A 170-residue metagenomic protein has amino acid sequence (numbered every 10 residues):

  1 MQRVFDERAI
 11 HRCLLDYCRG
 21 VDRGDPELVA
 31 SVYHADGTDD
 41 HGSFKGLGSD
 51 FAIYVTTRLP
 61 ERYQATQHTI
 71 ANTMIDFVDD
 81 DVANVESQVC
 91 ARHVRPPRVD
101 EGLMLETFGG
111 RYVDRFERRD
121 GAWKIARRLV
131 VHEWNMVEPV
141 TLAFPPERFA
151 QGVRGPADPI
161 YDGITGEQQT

Functional and structural regions predicted by a protein language model:
M1-R23, E27, S31: Short, low-complexity N-terminal intrinsically disordered segments enriched in polar/charged residues
V4, G42, L103: Charge-dense, low-complexity intrinsically disordered segments
P26-R95: A solvent-exposed, acidic/Ser-Thr-rich amphipathic alpha-helical stretch
Y63-A65, M104-T107: Short Gly/Pro-enriched turn/cap motifs at secondary-structure boundaries
H68-I70, T107-Y112: Short, surface-exposed coil-to-beta transition loops
N84-E86, G109-L142: Short beta-strand edge/turn micro-motifs at domain boundaries
R98-E106, A143: Short, surface-exposed loop/helix-turn segments at secondary-structure junctions that function as lids/hinges flanking
E138-T170: Acidic/histidine-enriched, glycine/proline-rich intrinsically disordered or flexible terminal extensions
